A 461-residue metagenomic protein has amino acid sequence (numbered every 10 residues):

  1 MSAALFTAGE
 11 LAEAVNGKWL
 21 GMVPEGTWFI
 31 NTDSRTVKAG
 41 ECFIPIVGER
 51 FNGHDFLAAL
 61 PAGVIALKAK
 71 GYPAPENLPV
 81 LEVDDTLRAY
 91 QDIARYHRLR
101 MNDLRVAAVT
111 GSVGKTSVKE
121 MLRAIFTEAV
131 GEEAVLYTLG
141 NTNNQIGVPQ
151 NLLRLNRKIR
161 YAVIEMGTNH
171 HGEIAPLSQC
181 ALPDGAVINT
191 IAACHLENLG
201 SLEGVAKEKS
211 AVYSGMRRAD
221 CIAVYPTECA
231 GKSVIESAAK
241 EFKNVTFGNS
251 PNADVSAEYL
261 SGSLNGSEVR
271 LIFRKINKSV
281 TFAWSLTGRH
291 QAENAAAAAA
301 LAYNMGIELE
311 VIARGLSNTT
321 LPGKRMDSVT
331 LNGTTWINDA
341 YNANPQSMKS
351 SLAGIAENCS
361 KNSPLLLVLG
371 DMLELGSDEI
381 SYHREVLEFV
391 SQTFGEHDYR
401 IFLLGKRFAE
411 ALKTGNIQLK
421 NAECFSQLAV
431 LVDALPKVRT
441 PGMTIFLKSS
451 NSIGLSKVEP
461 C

Functional and structural regions predicted by a protein language model:
M1-D92, Y96, C359, E388-F389 (+1 more regions): N-terminal leader/targeting and accessory segments in enzymes
E10-E13, A89-I222, V234-E241, V438 (+1 more regions): Phosphate-binding loop of NTP-binding sites
L11, E41, L60, I93 (+14 more regions): Residue-level signal for inorganic ion chemistry
A39, G48-F51, L321-P322, A340-N421: Active-site beta-alpha connecting loops in nucleotide-dependent enzymes
G71-E76, V187-T335, S360-S363, E388-S391 (+2 more regions): Acidic, Mg2+-coordinating active-site environments of NTP-dependent enzymes
V80-D85, K420-L431: Short acidic-hydrophobic, aromatic-tinged amphipathic segments that line or gate anion-handling sites
V109, G323-R325, S452-K457: ATP-dependent carboxylate/acyl-activation modules
G442-P460: Peripheral docking tails and interdomain loops at the edges of cofactor- or intermediate-handling domains
